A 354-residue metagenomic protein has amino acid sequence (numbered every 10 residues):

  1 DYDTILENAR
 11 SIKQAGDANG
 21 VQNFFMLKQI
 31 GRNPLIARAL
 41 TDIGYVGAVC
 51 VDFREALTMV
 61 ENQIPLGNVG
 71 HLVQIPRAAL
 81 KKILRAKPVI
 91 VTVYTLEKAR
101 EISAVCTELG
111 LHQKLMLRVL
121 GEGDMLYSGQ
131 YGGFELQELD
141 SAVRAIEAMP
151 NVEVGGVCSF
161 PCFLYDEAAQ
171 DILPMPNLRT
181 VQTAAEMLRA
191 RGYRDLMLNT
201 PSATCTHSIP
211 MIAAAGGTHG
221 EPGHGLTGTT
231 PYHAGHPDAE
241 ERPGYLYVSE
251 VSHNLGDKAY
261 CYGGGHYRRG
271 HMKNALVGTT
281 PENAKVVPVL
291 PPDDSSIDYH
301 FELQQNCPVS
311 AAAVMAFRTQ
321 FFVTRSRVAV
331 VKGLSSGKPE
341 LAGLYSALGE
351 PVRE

Functional and structural regions predicted by a protein language model:
Y2-I5, I12-G20: N-terminal, Lys/Arg-enriched amphipathic/low-complexity engagement segments that precede the first folded domain
I5-N8, I12, T180, A184: Alpha-helical packing segments of well-folded alpha/beta enzyme cores
G16, C106, L188: Hydrophobic pocket-lining residues that define ligand/cofactor binding sites across diverse proteins
F24-D166: Active-site-proximal beta-alpha core segment in soluble small-molecule metabolic enzymes
Q113, P150, R194-L196, T218 (+3 more regions): Structural beta-strand/beta-sheet cores of well-ordered domains, especially the beta-sheet scaffolds that support
G121-A239: Active-site loop/helix belt of alpha/beta enzymes
T204-A284: Active-site loop ensemble at the mouth of alpha/beta enzyme cores that anchors a bound cofactor
D257-E354: C-terminal accessory subdomain/extension
